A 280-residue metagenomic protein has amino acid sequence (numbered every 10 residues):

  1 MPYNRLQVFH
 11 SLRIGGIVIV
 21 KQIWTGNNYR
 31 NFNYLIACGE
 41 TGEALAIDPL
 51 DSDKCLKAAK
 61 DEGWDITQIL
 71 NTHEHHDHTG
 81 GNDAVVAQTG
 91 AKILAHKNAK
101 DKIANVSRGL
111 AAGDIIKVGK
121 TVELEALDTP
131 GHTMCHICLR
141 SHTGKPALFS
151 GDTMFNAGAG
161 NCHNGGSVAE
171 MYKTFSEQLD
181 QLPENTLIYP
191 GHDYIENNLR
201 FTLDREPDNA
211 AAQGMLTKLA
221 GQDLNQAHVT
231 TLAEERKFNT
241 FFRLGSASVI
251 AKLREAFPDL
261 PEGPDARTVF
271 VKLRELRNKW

Functional and structural regions predicted by a protein language model:
Y3-F9, S176-L187, Y194-W280: Accessory terminal helices/loops
R13-W64, L139-G151, A157: Conserved beta-strand hairpin/beta-sheet module of binuclear metal-dependent hydrolase folds, prominently
Y29, A44, D51-D128, K145-A147 (+2 more regions): Active-site HxH/HxHxD metal-binding segment of metal-dependent hydrolases
L35, I115-T143, Q178-Q181: Core dinuclear metal-dependent hydrolase active-site scaffold
I36, D48, H73, T129 (+4 more regions): Divalent metal-coordination and catalytic microenvironments
P49-L50, E74, N98-A99, H132-T133 (+3 more regions): Active-site metal-binding loops of divalent metal-dependent hydrolases
D101-A104, A157-N164, N198: A short acidic, helix-capping loop that chelates divalent metal ions and anchors anionic groups
G158-N185: Active-site-adjacent loop/tail segments of enzyme domains
